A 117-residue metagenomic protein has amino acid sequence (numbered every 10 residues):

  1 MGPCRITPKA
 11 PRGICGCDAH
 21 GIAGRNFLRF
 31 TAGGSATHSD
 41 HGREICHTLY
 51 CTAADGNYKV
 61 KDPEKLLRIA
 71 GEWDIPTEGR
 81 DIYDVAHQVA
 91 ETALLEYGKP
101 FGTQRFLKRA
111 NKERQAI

Functional and structural regions predicted by a protein language model:
M1-I117: Metallocofactor- and cofactor-centric catalytic cores in central/energy metabolism, strongly enriched
